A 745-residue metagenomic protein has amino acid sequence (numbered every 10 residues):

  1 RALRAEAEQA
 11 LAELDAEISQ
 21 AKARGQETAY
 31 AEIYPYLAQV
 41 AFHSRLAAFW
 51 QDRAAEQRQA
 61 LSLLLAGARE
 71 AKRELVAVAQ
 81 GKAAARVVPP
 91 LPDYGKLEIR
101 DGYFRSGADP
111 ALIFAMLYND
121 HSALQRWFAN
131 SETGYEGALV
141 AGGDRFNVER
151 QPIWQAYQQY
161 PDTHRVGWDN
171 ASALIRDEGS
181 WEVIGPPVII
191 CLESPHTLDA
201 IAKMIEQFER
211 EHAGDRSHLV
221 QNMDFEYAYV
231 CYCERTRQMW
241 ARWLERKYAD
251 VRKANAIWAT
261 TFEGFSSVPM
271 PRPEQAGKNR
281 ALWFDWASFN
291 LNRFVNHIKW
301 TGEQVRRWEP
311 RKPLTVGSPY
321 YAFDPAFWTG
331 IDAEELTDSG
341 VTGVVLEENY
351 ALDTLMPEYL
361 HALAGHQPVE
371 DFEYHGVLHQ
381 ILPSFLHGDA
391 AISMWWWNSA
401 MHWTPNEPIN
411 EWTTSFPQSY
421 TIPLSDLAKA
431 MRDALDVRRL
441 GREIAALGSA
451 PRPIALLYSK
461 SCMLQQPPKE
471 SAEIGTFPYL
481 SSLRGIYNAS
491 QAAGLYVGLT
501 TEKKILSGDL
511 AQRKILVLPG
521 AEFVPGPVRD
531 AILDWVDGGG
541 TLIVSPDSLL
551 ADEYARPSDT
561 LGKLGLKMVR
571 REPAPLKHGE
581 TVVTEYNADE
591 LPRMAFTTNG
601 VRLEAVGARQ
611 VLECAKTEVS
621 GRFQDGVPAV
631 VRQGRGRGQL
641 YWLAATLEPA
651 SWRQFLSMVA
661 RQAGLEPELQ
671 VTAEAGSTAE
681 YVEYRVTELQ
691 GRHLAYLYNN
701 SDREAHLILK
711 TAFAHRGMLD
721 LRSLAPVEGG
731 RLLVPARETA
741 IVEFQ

Functional and structural regions predicted by a protein language model:
R1-G142, V188, D199-E206, G214-D215 (+6 more regions): Mature N-terminal, pre-catalytic/accessory segment of carbohydrate-active enzymes
A71-A84, G179-G185, E309, T315-G485 (+7 more regions): Hydrophobic targeting/anchoring helices
A79-F104, E234-W243, A615-V631, S723-V727 (+1 more regions): Short acidic, Pro/Gly- and aromatic-enriched capping/linker segments at domain boundaries
A115-W154, S339-V344, Q380-A391, A489 (+1 more regions): Catalytic domains of carbohydrate-active enzymes, especially glycoside hydrolases
Y118-L124, A322-P325, A489-D509: A short, well-structured beta->alpha microelement
S122-V188, I205-F208, T301-W308: Aromatic-lined substrate-binding rim segments of carbohydrate-active enzymes
E178-A351: Polysaccharide-binding and catalytic clefts of secreted carbohydrate-active enzymes
P519-Q745: A conserved amphipathic helix/loop scaffold that creates a polar/acidic microenvironment used either to coordinate
